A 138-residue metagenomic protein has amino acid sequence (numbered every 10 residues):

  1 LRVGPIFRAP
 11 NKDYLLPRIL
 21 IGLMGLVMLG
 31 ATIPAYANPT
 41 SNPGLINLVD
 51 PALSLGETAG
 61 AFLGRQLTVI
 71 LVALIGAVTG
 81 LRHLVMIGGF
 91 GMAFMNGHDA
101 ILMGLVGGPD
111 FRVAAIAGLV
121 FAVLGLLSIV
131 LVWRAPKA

Functional and structural regions predicted by a protein language model:
R2-M28: Cytosolic juxtamembrane helix and N-cap/initiation of the first transmembrane helix
P17-V27, F62-R65, G88-M95, A117-L124: Hydrophobic alpha-helical transmembrane segments of polytopic
V27-A59, L63: Hydrophobic transmembrane helix segments
G30, S54-A77, F90-F94: Core segments of alpha-helical transmembrane spans in multipass integral membrane proteins
A37-N38, G76-T79, G104-V106, L131-A135: Helix-loop junctions at the membrane-solvent interface of multi-pass transporters, primarily the C-terminal
I75-L105: Mid-chain, well-packed structural core segment of small domains
I87, H98-I116, W133-A135: Membrane-helix boundary connector in multi-pass membrane proteins
A122-A138: Membrane-water interface at the C-terminal end of transmembrane alpha helices
